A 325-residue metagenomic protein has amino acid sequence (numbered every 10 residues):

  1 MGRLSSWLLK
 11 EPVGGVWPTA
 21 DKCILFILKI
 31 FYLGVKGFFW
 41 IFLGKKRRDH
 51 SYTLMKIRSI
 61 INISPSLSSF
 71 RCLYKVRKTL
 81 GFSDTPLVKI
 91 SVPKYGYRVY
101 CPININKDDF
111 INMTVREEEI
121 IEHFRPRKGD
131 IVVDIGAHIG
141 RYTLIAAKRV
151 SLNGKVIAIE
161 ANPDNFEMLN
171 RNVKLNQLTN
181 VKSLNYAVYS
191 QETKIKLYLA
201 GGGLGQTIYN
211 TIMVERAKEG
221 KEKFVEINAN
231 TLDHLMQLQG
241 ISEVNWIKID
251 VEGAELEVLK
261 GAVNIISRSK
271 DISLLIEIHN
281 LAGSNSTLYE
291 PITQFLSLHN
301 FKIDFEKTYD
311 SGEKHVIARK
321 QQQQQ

Functional and structural regions predicted by a protein language model:
G2-N172, N176, K221, Q239 (+2 more regions): S-adenosyl-L-methionine
Y95-R125, T179, L184-N230, H234-Q239: Glycine-rich adenosyl-binding loop in Rossmann-like folds that engage adenosine-containing cofactors
A137-I139, P163, V188-S190, V251-G253 (+1 more regions): Short, glycine/acidic-enriched loop or turn micro-motifs at the edges of active sites
R141, E167, T193, L256-K260: Short N-terminal helix/helix-N-cap motif within the alpha/beta-hydrolase-1
A146, L169, L197, V258-A262: Hydrophobic packing residues within well-ordered alpha-helices of enzyme cores
G154, Q177-V181, E222-K223, E243 (+1 more regions): A short helix-to-beta-strand connector/capping loop
K155, T231-Q325: Conserved acidic-Pro-Pro-aromatic motif
I159, K182-L184, K248-E252: Active-site-adjacent beta-strand anchor residues
